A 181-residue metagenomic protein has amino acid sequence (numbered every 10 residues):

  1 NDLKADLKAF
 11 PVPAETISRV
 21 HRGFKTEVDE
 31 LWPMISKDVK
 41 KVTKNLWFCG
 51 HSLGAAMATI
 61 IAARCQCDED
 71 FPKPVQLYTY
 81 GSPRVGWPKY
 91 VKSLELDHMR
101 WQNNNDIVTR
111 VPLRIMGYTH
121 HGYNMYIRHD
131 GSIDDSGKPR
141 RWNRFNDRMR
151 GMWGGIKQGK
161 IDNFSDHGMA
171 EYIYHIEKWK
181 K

Functional and structural regions predicted by a protein language model:
N1-C49, L53-K181: Non-catalytic, mobile gating and regulatory segments of ester bond hydrolases
